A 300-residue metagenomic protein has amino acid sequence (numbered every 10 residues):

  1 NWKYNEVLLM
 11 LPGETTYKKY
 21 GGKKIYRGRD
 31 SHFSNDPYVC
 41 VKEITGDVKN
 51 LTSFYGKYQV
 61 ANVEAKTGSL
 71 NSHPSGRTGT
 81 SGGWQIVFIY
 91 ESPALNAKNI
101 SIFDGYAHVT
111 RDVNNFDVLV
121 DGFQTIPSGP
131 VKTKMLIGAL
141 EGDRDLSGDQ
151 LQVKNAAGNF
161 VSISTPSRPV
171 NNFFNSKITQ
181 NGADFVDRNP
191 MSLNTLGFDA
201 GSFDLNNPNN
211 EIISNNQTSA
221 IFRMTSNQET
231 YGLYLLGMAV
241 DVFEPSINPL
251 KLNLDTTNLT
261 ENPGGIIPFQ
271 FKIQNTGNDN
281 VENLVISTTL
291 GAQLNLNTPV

Functional and structural regions predicted by a protein language model:
N1, G129-G142: A short beta-strand element within beta-rich, extracytoplasmic domains of secreted/secretory-pathway proteins
N1-V7, P12-G13, G83-N114, V118 (+6 more regions): Subunit-assembly interface segments of extracellular/virion macromolecular structures
W2-G13, D145-V161: Short, surface-exposed beta-strand/strand-loop-strand elements in extracellular ectodomains
L8-R77, S162-E229: Cysteine-clustered segments with highest specificity for TGF-beta superfamily mature ligands
H32-K134: A surface/extracellular/periplasmic glyco- and lipid-processing/surface-interacting theme
A94, I126-G129, D143-D145, G277-E282 (+1 more regions): A short beta-turn/strand-edge loop motif at beta-sheet boundaries
S214-N253: A recurrent domain-boundary module in secreted/ectodomain proteins
V242-V300: Exported/extracytosolic protein signature
